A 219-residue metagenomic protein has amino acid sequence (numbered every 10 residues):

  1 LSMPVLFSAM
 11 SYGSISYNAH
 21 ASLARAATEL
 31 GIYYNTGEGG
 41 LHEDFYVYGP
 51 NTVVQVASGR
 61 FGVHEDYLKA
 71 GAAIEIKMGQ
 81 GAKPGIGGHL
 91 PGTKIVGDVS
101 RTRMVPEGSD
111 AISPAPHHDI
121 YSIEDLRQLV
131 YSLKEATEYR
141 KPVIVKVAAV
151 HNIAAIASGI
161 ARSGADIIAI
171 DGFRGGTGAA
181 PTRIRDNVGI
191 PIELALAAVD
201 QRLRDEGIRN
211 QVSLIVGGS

Functional and structural regions predicted by a protein language model:
L1-H118, S122-R127: N-terminal capping/small domains of soluble enzymes
V54, I112-S219: Glycine-rich phosphate/ribose-binding loops and adjacent secondary-structure elements that form binding surfaces
